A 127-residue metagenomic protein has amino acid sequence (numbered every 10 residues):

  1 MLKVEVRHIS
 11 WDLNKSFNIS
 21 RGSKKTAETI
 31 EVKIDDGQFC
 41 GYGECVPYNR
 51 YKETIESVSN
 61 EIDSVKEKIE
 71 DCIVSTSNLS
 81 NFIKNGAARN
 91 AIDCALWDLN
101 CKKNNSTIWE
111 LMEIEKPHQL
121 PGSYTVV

Functional and structural regions predicted by a protein language model:
M1-V127: N-terminal capping/lid subdomain adjacent to the active-site entrance of alpha/beta enzymes
